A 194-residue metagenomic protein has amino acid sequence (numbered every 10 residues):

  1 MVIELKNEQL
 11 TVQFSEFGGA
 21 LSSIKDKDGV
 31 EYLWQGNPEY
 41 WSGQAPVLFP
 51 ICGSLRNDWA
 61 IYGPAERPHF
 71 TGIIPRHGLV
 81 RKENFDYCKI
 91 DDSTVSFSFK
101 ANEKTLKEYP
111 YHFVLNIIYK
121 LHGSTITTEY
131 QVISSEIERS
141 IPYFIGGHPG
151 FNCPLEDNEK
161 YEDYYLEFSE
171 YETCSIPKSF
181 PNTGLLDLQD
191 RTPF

Functional and structural regions predicted by a protein language model:
M1-I61, E66: Beta-strand-rich N-terminal accessory domains
I3, S22, V95, I126-T128: Hydrophobic residues embedded in beta-strands of well-ordered beta-sheets
L5, A101-P149: Acidic, contiguous internal or C-terminal segments within carbohydrate-active enzymes that form a structured patch used
K6-E8, G18, S54, L79-K82 (+2 more regions): Residues that act as N-cap/strand-start positions at coil-to-secondary-structure junctions
T11-F14, I117-Y119, L166: Broad, structure-driven detector of short, well-ordered beta-strand segments within folded domains
S23-K25, R139-I145, P177: Short, hydrophobic/aromatic beta-strand segments
F70-G123: Extended, loop-rich substrate-binding clefts of extracytoplasmic carbohydrate-active enzymes
S140, G150-F194: Active-site/ligand-binding surface loops and adjacent short beta/alpha elements that line catalytic pockets across
